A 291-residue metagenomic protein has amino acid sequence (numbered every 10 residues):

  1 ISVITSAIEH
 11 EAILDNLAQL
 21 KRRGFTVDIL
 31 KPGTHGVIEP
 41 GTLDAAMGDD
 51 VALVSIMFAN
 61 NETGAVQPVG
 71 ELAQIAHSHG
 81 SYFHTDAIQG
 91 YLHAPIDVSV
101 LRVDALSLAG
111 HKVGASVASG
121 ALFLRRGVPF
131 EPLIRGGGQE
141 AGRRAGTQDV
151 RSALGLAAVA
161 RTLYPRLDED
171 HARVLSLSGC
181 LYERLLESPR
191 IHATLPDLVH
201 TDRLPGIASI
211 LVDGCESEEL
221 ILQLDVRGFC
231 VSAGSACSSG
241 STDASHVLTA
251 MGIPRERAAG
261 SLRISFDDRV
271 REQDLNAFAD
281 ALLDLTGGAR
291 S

Functional and structural regions predicted by a protein language model:
I1-S291: Pyridoxal 5′-phosphate
